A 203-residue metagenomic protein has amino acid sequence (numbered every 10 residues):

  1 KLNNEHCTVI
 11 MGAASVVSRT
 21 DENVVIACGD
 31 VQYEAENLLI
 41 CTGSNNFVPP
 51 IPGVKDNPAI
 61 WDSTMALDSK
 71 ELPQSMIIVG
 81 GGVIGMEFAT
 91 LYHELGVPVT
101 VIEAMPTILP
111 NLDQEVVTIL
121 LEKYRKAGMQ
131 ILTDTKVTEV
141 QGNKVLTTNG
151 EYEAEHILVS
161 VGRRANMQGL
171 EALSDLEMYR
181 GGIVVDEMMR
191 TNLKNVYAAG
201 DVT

Functional and structural regions predicted by a protein language model:
K1-Q32, N111-T135: N-terminal Rossmann-like dinucleotide/flavin-binding domain of flavoprotein oxidoreductases that bind FAD/FMN
C7-M11, V17-T20, G29-A59: Glycine/serine-rich phosphate-binding loop and adjoining beta1-alpha1 elements at the start of nucleotide-handling
A14, D134-T138, L170, T191: Flavin (primarily FAD) cofactor-binding/catalytic cores of flavoenzymes
A14, Q32-G43, I78-V79, V99 (+1 more regions): Short hydrophobic core segments
S18-Q32, Q141-E151, I157: Conserved beta-strand-loop-beta-strand element in the redox core of flavoprotein oxidoreductases
V48-P50, E87, Y92, N166-G169: Glycine/Thr-rich phosphate-binding loops of Rossmann-like dinucleotide-binding domains
D56-L72, Y152-T203: FAD-site-proximal beta/loop scaffold in flavoenzymes
L67-D68, P73-I77, V83-G142: Rossmann-like dinucleotide-binding cores of NAD(P)H-dependent redox enzymes
